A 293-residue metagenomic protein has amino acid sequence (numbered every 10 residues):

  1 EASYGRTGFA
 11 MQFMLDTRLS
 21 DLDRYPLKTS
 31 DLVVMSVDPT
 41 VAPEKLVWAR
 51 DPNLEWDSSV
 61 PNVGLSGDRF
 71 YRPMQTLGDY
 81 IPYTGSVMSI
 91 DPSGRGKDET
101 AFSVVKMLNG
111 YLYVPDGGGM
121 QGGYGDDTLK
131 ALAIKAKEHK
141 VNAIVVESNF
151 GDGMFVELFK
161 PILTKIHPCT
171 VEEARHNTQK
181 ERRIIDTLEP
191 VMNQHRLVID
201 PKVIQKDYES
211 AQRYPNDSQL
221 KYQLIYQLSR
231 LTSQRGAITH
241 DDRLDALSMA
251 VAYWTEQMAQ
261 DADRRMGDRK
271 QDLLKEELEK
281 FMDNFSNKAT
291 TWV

Functional and structural regions predicted by a protein language model:
E1-A174, E209-V293: RNase H-like, metal-dependent nuclease domains and their acidic two-metal-ion catalytic environment used
E1-A2, T170-P215: Short alpha-helix plus adjacent loop in nuclease-associated cores
